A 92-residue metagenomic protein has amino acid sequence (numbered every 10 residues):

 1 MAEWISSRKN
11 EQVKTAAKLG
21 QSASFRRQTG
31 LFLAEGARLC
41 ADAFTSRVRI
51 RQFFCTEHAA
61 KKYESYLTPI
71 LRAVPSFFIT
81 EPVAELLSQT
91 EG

Functional and structural regions predicted by a protein language model:
M1-G92: Arg/Lys-rich RNA-binding interfaces used to dock onto structured RNA substrates
